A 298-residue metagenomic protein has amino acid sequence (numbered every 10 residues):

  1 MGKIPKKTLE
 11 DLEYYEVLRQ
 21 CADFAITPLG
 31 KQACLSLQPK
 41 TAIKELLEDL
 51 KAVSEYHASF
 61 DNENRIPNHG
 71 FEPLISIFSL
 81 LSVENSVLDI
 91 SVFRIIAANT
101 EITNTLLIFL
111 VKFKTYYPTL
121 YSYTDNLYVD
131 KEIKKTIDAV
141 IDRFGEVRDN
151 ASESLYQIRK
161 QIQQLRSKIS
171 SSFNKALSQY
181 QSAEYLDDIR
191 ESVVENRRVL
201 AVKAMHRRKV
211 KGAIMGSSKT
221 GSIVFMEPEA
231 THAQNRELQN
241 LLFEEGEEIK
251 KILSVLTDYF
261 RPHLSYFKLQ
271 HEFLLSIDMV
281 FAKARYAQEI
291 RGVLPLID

Functional and structural regions predicted by a protein language model:
M1-R65, V87-S91, A98-N104, V111 (+2 more regions): Alpha-helical coupling/stalk and coiled-coil linker elements that connect catalytic or binding modules and transmit
S82: Structured binding elements
Y123-N126: Extended, well-ordered alpha-helical scaffold/bundle regions in very large, multi-domain proteins
